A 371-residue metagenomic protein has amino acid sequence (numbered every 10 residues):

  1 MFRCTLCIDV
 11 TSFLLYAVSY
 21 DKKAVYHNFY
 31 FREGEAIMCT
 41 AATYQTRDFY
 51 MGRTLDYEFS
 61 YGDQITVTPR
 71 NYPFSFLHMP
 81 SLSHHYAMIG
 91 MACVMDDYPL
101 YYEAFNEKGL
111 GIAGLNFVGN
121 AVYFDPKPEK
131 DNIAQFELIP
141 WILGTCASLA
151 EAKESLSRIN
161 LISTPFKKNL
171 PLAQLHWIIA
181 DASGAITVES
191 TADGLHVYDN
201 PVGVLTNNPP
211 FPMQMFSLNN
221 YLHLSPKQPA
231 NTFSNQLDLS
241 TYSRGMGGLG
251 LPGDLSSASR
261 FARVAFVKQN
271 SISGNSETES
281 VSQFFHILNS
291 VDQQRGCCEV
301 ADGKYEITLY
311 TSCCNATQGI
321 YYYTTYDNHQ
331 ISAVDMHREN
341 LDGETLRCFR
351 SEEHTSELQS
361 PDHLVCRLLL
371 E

Functional and structural regions predicted by a protein language model:
C4-C7, C366: Cysteine-centered motifs
F13-Y16, Y20-I37: Short, Lys/Arg-enriched N-terminal segments with co-localized hydrophobic residues within the first ~10-30 amino acids
G34-Y50, S155, P165-K167, L172-A173 (+3 more regions): C-terminus-biased signal that marks the final domain/tail of proteins
E35-K130, S163, C348: A contiguous strand-loop segment
Y57-F59, V118-N120, D193-H196, G203 (+1 more regions): Short, surface-exposed beta-strand-loop junctions and turns on beta-sheet-rich folds
E129-P165, E277-H286: Proteins synthesized as precursors that undergo proteolytic processing into mature forms
I133, I159-N208: Acidic/His-rich structured neighborhood in mature extracellular/periplasmic domains
E353-E371: Single conserved hydrophobic/aromatic residue that forms the stacking wall/gate of nucleotide- or nucleobase-binding
